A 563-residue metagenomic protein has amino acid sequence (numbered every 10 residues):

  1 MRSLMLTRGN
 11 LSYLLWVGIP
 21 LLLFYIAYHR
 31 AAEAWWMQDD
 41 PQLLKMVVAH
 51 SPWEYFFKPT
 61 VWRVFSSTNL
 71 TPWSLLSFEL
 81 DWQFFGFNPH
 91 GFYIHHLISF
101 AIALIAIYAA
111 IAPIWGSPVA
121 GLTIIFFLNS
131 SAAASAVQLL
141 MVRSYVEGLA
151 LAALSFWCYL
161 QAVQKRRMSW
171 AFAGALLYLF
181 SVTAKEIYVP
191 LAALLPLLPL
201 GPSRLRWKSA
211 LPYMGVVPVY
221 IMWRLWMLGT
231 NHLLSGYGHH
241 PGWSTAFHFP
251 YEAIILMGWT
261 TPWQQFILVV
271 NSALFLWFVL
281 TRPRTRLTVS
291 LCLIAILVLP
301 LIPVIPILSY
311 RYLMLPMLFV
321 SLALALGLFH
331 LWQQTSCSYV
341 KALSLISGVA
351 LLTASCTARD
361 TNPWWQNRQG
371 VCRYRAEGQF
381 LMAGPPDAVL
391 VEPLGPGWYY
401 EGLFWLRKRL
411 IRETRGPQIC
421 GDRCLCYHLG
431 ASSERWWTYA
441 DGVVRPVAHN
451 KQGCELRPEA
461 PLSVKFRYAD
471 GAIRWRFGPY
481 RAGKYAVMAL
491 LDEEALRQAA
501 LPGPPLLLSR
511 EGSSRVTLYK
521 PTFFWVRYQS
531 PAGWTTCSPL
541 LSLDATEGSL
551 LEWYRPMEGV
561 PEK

Functional and structural regions predicted by a protein language model:
R2-A460, S538: Polytopic membrane enzymes that build or remodel cell-surface glycoconjugates and lipids
M382-D387, P393-Y399, F404-K563: C-terminal luminal/periplasmic domains and tails of membrane-associated envelope-modifying transferases
